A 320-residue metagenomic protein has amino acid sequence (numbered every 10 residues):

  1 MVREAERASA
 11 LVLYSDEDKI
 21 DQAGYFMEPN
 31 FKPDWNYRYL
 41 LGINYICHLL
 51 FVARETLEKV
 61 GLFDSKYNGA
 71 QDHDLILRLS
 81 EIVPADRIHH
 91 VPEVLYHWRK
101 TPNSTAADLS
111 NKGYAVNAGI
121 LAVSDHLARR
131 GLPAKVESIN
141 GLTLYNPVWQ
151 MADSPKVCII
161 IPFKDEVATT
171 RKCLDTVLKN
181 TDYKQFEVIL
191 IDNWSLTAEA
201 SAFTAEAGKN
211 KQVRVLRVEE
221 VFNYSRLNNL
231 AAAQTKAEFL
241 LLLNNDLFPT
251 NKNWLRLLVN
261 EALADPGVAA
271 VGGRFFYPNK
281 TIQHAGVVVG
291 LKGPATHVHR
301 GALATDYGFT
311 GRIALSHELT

Functional and structural regions predicted by a protein language model:
M1-M27, T101, L247-P294: Conserved donor NDP-sugar-binding/catalytic core segment of glycosyltransferases
I20, F26-E55, K59, N68 (+4 more regions): A recurrent flexible, glycine/aromatic-enriched loop bordering the glycosyltransferase active site that acts as
T56-K59, K66-V94, V123, W254-V259 (+1 more regions): A short, conserved alpha-helix in the catalytic core of glycosyltransferases
D74, P155-I160, E187: Cell-envelope/extracellular polymer assembly enzymes that use nucleotide-activated donors
I88-L109, I139-Y145, F276: Active-site donor/metal-binding and catalytic loop motifs of nucleotide-sugar-dependent glycosylation enzymes
D175-Q185: Short, acidic, metal-binding catalytic loop of nucleotide-sugar glycosyltransferases
D192-F203, E220, L247-F248: A conserved acidic beta->alpha catalytic loop
L240: Short aromatic/hydrophobic "clamp" motif used to bind/position activated sugar donors
